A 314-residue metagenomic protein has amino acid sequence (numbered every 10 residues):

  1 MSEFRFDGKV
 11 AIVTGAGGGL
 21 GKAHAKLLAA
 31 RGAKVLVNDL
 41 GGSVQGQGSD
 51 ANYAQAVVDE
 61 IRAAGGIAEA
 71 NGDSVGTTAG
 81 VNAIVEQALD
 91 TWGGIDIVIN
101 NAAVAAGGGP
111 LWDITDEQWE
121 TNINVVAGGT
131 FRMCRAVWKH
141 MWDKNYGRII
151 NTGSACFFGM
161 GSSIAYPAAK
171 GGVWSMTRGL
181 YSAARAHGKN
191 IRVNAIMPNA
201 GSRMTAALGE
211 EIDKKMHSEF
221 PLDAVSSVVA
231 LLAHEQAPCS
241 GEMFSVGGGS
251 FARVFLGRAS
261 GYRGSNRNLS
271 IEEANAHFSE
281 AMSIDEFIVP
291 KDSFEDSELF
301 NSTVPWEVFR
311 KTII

Functional and structural regions predicted by a protein language model:
E3-V37: Canonical Rossmann dinucleotide-binding motif of NAD(H)/NADP(H)-dependent dehydrogenases/reductases, specifically
Q47-Q55, S74, N82, A105-E120 (+3 more regions): Conserved mid-core segment of classical short-chain dehydrogenase/reductases
A64-I67, Q87-N100, A106-G107, Y146 (+1 more regions): A glycine-rich helix->loop->beta "capping" turn within Rossmann-like NAD(P)(H)-dependent oxidoreductase domains
I84, I99, G129-V137, M176-T177 (+2 more regions): Hydrophobic positions on the long internal alpha-helix of Rossmann-like NAD(P)-dependent oxidoreductase domains
D96, W112-F131, Y146, I150 (+2 more regions): Catalytic Tyr-X3-Lys loop
V104, I150-R178, S182-A186, M197-S218 (+1 more regions): Catalytic loop of short-chain dehydrogenase/reductase
V125-D143, Y181-A186: Amphipathic alpha-helical dimer-interface segment in Rossmann-like NAD(P)H-dependent oxidoreductases
K215-T312: C-terminal helical subdomain
